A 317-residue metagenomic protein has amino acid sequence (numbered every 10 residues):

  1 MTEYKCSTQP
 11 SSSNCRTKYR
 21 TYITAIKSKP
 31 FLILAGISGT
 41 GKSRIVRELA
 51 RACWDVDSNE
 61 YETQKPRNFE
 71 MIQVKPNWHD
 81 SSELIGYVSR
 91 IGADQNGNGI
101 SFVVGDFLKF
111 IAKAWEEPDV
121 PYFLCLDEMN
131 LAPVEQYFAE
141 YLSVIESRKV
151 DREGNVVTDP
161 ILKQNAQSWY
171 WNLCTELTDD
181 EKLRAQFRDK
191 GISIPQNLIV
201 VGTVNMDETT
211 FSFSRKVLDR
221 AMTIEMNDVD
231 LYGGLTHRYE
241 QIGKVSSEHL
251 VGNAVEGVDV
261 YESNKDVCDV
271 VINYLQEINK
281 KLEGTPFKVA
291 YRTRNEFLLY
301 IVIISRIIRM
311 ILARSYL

Functional and structural regions predicted by a protein language model:
M1-V251: AAA+ P-loop NTPase catalytic core and its hallmark functional loops
H237-L317: Alpha-helical lid/collar subdomain of P-loop NTPases
